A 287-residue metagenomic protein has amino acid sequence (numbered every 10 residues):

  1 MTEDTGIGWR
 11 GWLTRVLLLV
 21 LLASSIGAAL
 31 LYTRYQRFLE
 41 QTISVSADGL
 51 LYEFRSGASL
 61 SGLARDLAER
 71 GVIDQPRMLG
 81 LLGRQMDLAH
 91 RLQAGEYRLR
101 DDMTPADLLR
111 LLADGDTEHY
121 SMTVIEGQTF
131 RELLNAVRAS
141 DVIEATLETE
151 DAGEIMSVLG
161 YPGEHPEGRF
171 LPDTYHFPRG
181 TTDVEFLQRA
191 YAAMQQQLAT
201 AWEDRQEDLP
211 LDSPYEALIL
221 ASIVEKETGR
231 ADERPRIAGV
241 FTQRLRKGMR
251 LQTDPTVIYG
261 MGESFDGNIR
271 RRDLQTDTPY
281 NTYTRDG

Functional and structural regions predicted by a protein language model:
T2-A47: N-terminal type II signal-anchor transmembrane helix that functions as the membrane-insertion/stop-transfer segment
L22-S25, D87, R270: Alpha-helical interaction segments
L31-A199: Signal peptide-directed extracytoplasmic domains
S59, N135, D141-L147, M156-G287: Bacterial extracytoplasmic/cell-wall-associated proteins, especially those involved in peptidoglycan
